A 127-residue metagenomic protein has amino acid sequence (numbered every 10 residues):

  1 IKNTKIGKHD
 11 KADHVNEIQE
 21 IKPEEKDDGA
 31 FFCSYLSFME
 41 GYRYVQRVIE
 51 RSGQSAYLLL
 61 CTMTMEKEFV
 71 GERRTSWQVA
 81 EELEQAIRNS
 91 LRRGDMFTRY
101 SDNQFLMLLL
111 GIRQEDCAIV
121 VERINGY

Functional and structural regions predicted by a protein language model:
I1-K8: Alpha-helical/coil-rich non-catalytic "connector" segments in signaling and regulatory proteins
K8-Y35: Amphipathic HAMP/coiled-coil signal-transducing linker helices that couple sensory inputs to cytosolic output domains
K22-D27, C61-T75, L91: Active-site loop/short helix in cyclic nucleotide turnover domains
A30-S37, F69-L83, F97, D116-C117: Conserved catalytic/dimerization core of cyclic nucleotide/dinucleotide signaling enzymes
G41-E72: Active-site-proximal structural segments of metal-dependent nucleotidyl cyclase/transferase enzymes
R47-R51, L83-Q114, G126: Conserved helix-loop-beta segment at the catalytic/binding core of cyclic-nucleotide signaling proteins
M65-F69, L108-C117: Catalytic strand-loop-helix junctions within cyclic-nucleotide turnover domains
V120-G126: Short amphipathic alpha-helices in soluble, non-transmembrane regions that often serve as interface/regulatory elements
